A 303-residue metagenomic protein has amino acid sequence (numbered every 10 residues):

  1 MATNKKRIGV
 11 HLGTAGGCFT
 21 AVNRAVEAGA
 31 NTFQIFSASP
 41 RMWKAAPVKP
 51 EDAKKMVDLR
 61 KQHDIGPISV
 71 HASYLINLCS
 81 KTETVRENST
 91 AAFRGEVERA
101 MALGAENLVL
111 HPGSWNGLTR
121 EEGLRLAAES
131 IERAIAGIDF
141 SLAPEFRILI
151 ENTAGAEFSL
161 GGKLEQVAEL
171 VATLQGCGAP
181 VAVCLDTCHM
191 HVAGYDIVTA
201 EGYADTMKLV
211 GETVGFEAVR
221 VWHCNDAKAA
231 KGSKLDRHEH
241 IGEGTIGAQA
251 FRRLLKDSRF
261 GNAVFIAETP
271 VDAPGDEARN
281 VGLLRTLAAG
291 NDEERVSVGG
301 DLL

Functional and structural regions predicted by a protein language model:
M1-A72, I76-V97, G290-L303: N-terminal pre-domain/capping segments
A2-T3, N23-A30, V48-S69, E96-G104 (+4 more regions): Acidic (Asp/Glu)-rich catalytic clusters
H11-A15, A38-P40, S73-L75, G113-W115 (+4 more regions): Active-site beta-loop-alpha junctions enriched in small/polar residues
A25, H71, S89, A100 (+5 more regions): Conserved, mostly hydrophobic/aromatic
N31-F36, G66-V70, V181-T187, F216-K228: Non-cysteine beta-strand/loop elements that form the S-adenosyl-L-methionine
L78-A182: Active-site acidic/histidine proton-transfer and metal-coordination neighborhood in alpha/beta enzyme cores
E87, L160-A168, H191-N262: Gly/Pro-rich active-site loop or hairpin
P274-E294: C-terminal helical cap(s) of enzyme catalytic domains, especially alpha/beta-barrels
